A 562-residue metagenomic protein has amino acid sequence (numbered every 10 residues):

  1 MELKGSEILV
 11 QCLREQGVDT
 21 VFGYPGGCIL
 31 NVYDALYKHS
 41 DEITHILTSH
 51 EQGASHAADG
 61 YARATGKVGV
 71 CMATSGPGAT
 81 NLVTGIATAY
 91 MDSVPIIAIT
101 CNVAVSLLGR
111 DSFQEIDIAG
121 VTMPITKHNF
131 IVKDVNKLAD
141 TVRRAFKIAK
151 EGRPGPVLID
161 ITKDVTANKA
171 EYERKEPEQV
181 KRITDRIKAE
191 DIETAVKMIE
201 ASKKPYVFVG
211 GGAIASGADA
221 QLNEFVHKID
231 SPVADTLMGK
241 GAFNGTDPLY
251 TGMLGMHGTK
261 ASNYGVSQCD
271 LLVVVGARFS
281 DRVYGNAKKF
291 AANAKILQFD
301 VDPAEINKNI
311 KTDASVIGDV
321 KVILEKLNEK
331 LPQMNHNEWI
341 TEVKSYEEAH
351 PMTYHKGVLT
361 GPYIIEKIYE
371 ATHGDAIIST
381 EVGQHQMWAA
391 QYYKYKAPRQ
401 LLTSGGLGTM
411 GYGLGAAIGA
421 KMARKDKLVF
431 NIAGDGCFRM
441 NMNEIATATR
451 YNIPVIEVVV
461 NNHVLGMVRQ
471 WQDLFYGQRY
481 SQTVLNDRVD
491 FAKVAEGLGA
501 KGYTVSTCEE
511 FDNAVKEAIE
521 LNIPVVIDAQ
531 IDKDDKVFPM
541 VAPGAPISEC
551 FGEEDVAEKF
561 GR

Functional and structural regions predicted by a protein language model:
M1-L331, K367, A371-G374, P454-E457 (+3 more regions): N-terminal alpha/beta PP-like core and its mobile active-site loop of ThDP/TPP-dependent enzymes
S6-V10, R14-D19, V32-Y37, K344-A420: Active-site diphosphate/adenylate-binding microenvironment
V10, I86, V142, A416-A417 (+2 more regions): Generic hydrophobic/aromatic pocket-lining and core-packing "Φ" positions
Y24-G26, H45-H56, C71-G78, K133-D134 (+6 more regions): Active-site nucleophile and cofactor-binding loops and adjacent substrate-binding regions of central metabolic enzymes
Q114, R450-P543: Thiamine diphosphate
N136, R174, K197, N293-Q384 (+3 more regions): Phosphate/pyrophosphate-binding active-site segments
I296, I368, T380, G419 (+6 more regions): Hydrophobic, well-ordered secondary-structure elements that form the walls of internal hydrophobic environments
Y412, A416-P454, V460: Catalytic phosphate/nucleotide-handling subdomain of diverse soluble enzymes
